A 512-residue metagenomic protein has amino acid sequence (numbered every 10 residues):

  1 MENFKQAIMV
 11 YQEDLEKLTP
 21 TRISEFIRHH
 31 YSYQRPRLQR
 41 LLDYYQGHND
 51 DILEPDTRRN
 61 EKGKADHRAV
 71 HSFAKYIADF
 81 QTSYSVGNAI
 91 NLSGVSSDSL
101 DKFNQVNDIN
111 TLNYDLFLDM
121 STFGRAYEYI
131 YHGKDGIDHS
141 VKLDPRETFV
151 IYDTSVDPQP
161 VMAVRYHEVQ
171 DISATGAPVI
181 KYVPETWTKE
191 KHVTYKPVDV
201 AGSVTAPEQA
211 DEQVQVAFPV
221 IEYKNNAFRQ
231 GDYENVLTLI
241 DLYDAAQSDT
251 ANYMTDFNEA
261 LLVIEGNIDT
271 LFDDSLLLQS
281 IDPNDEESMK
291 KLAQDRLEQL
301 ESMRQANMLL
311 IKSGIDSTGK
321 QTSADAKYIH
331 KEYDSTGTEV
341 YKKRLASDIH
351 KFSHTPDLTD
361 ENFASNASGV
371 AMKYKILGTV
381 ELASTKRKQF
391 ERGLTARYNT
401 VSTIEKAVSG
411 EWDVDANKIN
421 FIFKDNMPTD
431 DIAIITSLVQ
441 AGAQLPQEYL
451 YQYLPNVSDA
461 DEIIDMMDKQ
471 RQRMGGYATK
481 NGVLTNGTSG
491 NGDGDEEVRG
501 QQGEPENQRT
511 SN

Functional and structural regions predicted by a protein language model:
M1-L143, N491, P505-N512: Extended, helix-rich architectural segments
H48, I52, Y84, V106-Y114 (+10 more regions): Short secondary-structure junctions and interdomain/linker hinges
L92, D101, Q105-I109, N235 (+4 more regions): Catalytic cores of large soluble enzymes that bind and process phosphate-bearing ligands
G94-S99, A324-K327, I376: A short, surface-exposed helix-loop junction/capping segment
S121-T122, Y127-N235: Extended, regular secondary-structure scaffolds
Y131, R165-H167, A246, E332 (+1 more regions): Structured loops at beta-to-helix junctions and adjacent beta-edge loops in soluble globular domains
E212-A367, A371: Extended, charged amphipathic alpha-helical segments
Q294-G319, G337-V340, R344-N512: C-terminal helix-loop subdomains that flank or include functional centers
